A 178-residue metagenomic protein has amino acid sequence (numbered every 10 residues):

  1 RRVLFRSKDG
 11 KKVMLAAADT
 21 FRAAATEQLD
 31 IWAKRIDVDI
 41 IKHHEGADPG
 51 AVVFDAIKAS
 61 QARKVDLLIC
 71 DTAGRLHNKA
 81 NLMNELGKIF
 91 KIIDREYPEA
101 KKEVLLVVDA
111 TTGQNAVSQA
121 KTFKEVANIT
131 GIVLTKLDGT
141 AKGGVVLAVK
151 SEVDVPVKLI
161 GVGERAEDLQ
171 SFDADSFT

Functional and structural regions predicted by a protein language model:
R1-T178: P-loop/Walker A NTP-binding module and the surrounding RecA-like catalytic core of P-loop NTPases
